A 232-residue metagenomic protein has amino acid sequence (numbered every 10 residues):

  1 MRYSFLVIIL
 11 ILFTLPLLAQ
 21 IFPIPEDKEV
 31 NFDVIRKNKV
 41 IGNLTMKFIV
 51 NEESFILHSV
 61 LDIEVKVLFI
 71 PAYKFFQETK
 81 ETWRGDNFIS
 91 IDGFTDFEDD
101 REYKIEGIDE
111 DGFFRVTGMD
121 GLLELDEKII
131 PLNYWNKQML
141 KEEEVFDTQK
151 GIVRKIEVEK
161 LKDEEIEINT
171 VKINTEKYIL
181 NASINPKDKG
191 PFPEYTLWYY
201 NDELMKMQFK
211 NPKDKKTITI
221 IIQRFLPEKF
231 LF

Functional and structural regions predicted by a protein language model:
M1-F5: Positively charged n-region of N-terminal signal peptides that target proteins for export
L6-V7, L17-L18: Cleavable N-terminal signal peptides
Q20-D109, K137-F232: Acidic, serine/threonine-rich low-complexity disordered tracts
G93-L132: Hydrophobic, well-structured mid-protein blocks that either form specific transmembrane helices
